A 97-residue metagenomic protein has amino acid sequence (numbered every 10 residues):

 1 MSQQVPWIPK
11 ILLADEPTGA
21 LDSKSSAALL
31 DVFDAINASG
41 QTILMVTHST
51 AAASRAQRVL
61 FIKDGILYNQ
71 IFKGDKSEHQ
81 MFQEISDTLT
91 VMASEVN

Functional and structural regions predicted by a protein language model:
M1-P6: ABC ATPase C-loop
L12-D15: Catalytic Walker B motif of ABC-type/P-loop ATPase nucleotide-binding domains
T18-G19: Short loop immediately C-terminal to the Walker-B catalytic DE motif in ABC-type ATPase nucleotide-binding domains
S23-S25: Helix N-cap at the start of a conserved alpha-helix in ABC-type nucleotide-binding domains
A28, S49-S54: Conserved H-loop
V32-M45, A53: Conserved catalytic loops of ABC-family nucleotide-binding domains
R55-F61: Conserved catalytic segment of ABC-fold P-loop ATPases
R58, I66-V91: Conserved beta-strand-loop-alpha-helix hinge in the C-terminal portion of ABC ATPase nucleotide-binding domains
